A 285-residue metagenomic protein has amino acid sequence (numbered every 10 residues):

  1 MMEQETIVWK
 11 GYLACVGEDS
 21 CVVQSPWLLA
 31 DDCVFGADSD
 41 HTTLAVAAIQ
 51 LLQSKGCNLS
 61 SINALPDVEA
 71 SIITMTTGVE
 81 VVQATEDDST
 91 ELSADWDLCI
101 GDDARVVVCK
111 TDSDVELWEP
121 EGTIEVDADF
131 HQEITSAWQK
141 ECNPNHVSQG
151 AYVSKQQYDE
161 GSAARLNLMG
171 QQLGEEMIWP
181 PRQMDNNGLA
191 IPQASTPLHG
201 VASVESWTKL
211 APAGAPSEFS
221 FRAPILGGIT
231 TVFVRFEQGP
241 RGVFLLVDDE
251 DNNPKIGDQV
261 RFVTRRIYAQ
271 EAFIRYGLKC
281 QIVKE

Functional and structural regions predicted by a protein language model:
M1-D103: Intrinsically disordered, low-complexity, charge-biased terminal/linker regions in eukaryotic proteins
S71-V153: Extended, non-transmembrane interaction/recognition domains
N145-S206: Cys/His-rich short segments
L198, S206-A213, I267: Short, conserved beta-turn/loop elements at beta-strand boundaries and strand-helix junctions
A213-G242: OB-fold (S1/OB) nucleic-acid-binding surfaces
D248-F262: Short nucleic-acid-contacting surface segments enriched for D/E, G, S/T with interspersed K/R
V263-E285: OB-fold/S1-family single-stranded nucleic acid-binding modules
